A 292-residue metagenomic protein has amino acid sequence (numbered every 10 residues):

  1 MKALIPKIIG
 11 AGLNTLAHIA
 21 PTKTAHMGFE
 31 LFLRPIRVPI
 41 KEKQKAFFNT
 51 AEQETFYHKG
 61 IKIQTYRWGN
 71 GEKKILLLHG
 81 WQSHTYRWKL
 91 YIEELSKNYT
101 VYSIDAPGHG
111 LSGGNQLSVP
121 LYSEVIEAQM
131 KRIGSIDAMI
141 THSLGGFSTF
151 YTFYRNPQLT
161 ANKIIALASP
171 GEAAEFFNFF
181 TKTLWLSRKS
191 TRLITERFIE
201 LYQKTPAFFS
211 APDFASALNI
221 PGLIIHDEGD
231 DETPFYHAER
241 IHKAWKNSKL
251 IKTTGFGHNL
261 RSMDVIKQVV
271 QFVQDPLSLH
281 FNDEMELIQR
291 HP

Functional and structural regions predicted by a protein language model:
K2-T55: An N-terminal hydrophobic leader/cap segment in hydrolases
T85, I92-G113: Conserved alpha/beta-hydrolase
Q116-D137: Alpha/beta-hydrolase active-site loop
I140-T141, G145-T149: Gly/Ala-rich beta-loop-alpha elbow adjacent to hydrolase catalytic centers
N156-K204: Hydrolase active-site cap/lid region
A217-N219, I224-H226, D230: Short beta-strand/loop motif that positions the catalytic acidic residue of the alpha/beta-hydrolase fold
D231-H237: Conserved alpha/beta-hydrolase "acid-adjacent" motif
F256-Q268, N282-E284, I288-H291: Catalytic histidine-centered segment of alpha/beta-hydrolase-like enzymes
